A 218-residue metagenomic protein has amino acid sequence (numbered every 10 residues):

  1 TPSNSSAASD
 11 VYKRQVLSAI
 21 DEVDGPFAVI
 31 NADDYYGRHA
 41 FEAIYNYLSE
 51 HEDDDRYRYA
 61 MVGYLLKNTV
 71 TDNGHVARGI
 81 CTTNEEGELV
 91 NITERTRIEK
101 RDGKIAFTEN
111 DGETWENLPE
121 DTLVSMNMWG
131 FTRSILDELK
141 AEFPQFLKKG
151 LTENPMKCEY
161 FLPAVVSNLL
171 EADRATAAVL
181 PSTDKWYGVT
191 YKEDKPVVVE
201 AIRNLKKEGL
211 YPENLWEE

Functional and structural regions predicted by a protein language model:
T1-A8, Y12: Single conserved hydrophobic/aromatic residue that forms the stacking wall/gate of nucleotide- or nucleobase-binding
V16-P26: Active-site nucleotide-sugar/metal-binding loop of Leloir-type enzymes
P26-Y35: Short beta-strand-to-loop acidic/aromatic patch adjacent to the donor-nucleotide binding site
R38-M128, R133: Conserved core of the sugar-phosphate nucleotidyltransferase
G130, A177-L180, G188: Conserved active-site beta-strand element of glycosyltransferases/polysaccharide synthases
L139-R174: A C-terminal functional module that forms or caps the active site or interfaces directly with catalytic machinery
E200, N204-E218: Terminal low-complexity segments of carbohydrate-biosynthetic enzymes
